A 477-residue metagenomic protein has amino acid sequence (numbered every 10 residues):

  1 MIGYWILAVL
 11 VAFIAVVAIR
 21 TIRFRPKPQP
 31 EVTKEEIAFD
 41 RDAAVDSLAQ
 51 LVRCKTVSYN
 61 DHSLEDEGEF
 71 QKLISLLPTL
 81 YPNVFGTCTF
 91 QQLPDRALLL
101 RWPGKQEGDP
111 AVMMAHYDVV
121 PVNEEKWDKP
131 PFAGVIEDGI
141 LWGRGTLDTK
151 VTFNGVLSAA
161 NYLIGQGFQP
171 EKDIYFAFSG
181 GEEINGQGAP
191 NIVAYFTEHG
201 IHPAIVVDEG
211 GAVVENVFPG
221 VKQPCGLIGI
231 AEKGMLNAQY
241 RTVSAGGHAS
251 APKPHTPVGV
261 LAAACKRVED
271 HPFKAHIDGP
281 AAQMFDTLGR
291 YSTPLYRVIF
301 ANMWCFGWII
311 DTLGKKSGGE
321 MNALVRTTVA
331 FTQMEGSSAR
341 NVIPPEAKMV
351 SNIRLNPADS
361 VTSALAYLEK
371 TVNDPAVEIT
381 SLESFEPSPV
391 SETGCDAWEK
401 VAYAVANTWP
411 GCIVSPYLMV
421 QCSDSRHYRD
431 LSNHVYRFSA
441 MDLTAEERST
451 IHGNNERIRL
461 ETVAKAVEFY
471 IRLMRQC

Functional and structural regions predicted by a protein language model:
Y4-T146, G165-K172: Acidic/His- and Gly-rich active-site-bordering loop/insert found across diverse amide/peptide-bond hydrolases
F39, Q91, Q106-G108, V214-E215 (+5 more regions): An extended, acidic, His-containing surface patch that forms the Zn2+-binding/catalytic region of metallohydrolases
G108, K129, E171, I201-H202 (+4 more regions): Short, solvent-exposed loop/turn segments at the edges of secondary structure
Y117-D118, V268-P272, E369-V377: A common structural junction motif
L141-G143, L147-L227: Acidic/histidine-rich catalytic neighborhood of metal-dependent amide-processing enzymes
P190-Y195, S250-K274: A short core secondary-structure module
A231, P252-P254, N322, A339-P344: Short, solvent-exposed beta-strand/turn "edge" segments of beta-rich domains on protein surfaces
H255, A364-V372: Short amphipathic alpha-helices in soluble, non-transmembrane regions that often serve as interface/regulatory elements
